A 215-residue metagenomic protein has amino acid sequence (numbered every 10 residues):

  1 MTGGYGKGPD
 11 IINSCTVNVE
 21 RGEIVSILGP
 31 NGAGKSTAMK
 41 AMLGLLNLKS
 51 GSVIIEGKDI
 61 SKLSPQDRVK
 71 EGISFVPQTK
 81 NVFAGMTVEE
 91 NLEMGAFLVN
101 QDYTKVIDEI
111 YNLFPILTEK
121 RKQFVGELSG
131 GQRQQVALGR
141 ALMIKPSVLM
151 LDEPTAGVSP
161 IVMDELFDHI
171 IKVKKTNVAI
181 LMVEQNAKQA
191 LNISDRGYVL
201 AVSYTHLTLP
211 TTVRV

Functional and structural regions predicted by a protein language model:
T2-S14, R21-S26, L45-N47, K62-P65: A short, flexible loop at the N-terminus of ABC-type nucleotide-binding domains that lies
L28-P30: The feature captures the beta-strand-to-loop junction immediately N-terminal to the Walker
G51-K58, E71, Y103-K105, N112: Conserved ABC transporter NBD signature motif
F124-L128: Conserved ABC ATPase signature
A141-L142: ABC ATPase C-loop
K145: Conserved catalytic motifs of ABC-family nucleotide-binding domains
L149-E153: Catalytic Walker B motif of ABC-type/P-loop ATPase nucleotide-binding domains
T205-T211: Conserved small/polar residues in nucleotide/adenosyl-binding loops
